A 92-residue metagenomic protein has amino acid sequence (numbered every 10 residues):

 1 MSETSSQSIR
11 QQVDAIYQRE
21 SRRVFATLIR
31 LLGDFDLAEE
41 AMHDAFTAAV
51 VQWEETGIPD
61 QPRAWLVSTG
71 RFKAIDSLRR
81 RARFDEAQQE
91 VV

Functional and structural regions predicted by a protein language model:
S2, Q89-V92: Amphipathic helix-loop-helix modules that constitute alpha-helical solenoid scaffolds
S2-A26, D36-E39: A short, charge-rich alpha-helical start-of-domain segment used by transcription regulators
S6, H43-P62, R80-A82: Sigma70-family region 2
S21, T56-I58, R63-V67, D85-Q89: Key residue(s) within conserved catalytic/signature motifs
V24, L28, A38-A49, T69-G70: Short, small-hydrophobic-rich alpha-helical interface motif
L28, L32, W53-G57, A74: Short amphipathic alpha-helical interaction patches enriched in hydrophobic/aromatic residues with interspersed Lys/Arg
R71-Q89: Arg/Lys-rich amphipathic alpha helix in sigma70-family domain 2
